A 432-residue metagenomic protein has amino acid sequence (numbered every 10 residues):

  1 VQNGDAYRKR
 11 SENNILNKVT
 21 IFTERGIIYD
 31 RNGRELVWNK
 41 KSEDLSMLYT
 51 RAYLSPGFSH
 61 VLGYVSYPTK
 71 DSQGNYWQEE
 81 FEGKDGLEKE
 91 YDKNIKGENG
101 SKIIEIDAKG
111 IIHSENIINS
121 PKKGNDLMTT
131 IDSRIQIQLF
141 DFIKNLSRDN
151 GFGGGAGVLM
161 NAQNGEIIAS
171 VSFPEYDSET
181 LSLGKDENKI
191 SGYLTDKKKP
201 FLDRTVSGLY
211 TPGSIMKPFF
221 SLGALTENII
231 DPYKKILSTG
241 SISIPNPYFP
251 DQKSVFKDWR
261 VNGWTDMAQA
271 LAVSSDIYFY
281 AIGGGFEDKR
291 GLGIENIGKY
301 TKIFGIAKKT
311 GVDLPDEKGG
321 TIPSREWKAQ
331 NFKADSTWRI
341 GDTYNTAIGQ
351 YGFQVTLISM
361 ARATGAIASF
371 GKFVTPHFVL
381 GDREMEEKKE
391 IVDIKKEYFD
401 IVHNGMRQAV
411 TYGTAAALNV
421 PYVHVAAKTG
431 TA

Functional and structural regions predicted by a protein language model:
V1-E187, L209, D231-Y233, L237 (+4 more regions): Periplasmic/cell-envelope proteins involved in peptidoglycan metabolism and beta-lactam response
N32, D107-S114, Q163-I215, F219-A432: Beta-lactam-recognizing serine transpeptidase/beta-lactamase-like catalytic domain environment
